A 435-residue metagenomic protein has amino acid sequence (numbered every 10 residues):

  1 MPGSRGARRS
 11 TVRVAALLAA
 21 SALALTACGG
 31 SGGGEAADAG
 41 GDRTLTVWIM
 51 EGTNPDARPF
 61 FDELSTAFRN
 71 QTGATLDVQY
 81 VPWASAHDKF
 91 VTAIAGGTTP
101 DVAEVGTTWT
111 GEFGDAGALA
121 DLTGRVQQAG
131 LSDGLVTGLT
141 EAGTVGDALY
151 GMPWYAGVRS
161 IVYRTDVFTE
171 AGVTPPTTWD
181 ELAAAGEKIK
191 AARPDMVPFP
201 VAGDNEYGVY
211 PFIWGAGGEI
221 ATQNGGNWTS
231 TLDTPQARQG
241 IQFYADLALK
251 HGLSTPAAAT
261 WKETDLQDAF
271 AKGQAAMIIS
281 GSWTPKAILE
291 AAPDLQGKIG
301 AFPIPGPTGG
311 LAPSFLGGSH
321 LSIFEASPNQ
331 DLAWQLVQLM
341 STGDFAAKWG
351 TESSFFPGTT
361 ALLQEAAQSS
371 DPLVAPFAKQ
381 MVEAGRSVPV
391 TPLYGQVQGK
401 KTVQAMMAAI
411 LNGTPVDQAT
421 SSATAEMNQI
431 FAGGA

Functional and structural regions predicted by a protein language model:
P2-G3, T169, A191, E383-A435: Conserved C-terminal helix/tail region of periplasmic/extracytoplasmic solute-binding proteins
P2-R9, R13-S21, L25-E112, Q128 (+5 more regions): Conserved N-terminal structural module of periplasmic/extracytoplasmic solute-binding proteins
I49, T66-A67, Q71, A171 (+4 more regions): Extracytoplasmic/periplasmic substrate-recognition and gating elements
A93, P100-D101, A129-V167, V197-P200 (+2 more regions): A structural signal for short loop-to-beta-strand junctions that line the ligand-binding cleft of periplasmic/secreted
T107-R159, A183, P211-F212, G300-F302 (+2 more regions): Hinge/lid segment of periplasmic solute-binding proteins
F113-A118, L139-T174, V201-G226, F315-S322 (+1 more regions): Periplasmic solute-binding protein
T140, F302, T351-Q398, A409: Long, aromatic- and glycine/proline-rich binding clefts that accommodate carbohydrate-like moieties
G186-E187, T229-A258: Glycine-centered hinge/linker elements that transmit conformational signals in sensory and ligand-binding systems
